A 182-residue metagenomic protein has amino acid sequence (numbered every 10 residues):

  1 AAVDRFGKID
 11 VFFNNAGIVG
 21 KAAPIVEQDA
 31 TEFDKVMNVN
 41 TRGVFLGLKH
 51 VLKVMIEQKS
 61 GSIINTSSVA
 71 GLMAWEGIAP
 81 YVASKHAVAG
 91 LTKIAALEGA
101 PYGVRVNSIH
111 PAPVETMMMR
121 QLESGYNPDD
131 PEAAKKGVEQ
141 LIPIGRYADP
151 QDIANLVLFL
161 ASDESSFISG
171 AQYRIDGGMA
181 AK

Functional and structural regions predicted by a protein language model:
V19-A22, M73, L158, S169-K182: Short C-terminal tail/terminal secondary-structure segment of NAD(P)H-dependent dehydrogenase/reductase domains
A23-I25, E32-D34, A134, V138: Substrate-binding pocket helix/loop in short-chain dehydrogenase/reductase
L48, S84, T92: Active-site helix of classical SDR
S68: Residue(s) in the substrate-gating loop at a strand-loop-helix junction that position the organic substrate next
A100, R105, I168-G170: Short, small/polar-rich loop/turn modules that mediate ligand/substrate recognition or access, typified
S108, D130-E164, I168, G177: C-terminal helical subdomain
P111-G125: Short, flexible catalytic-loop segment of classical short-chain dehydrogenase/reductase
